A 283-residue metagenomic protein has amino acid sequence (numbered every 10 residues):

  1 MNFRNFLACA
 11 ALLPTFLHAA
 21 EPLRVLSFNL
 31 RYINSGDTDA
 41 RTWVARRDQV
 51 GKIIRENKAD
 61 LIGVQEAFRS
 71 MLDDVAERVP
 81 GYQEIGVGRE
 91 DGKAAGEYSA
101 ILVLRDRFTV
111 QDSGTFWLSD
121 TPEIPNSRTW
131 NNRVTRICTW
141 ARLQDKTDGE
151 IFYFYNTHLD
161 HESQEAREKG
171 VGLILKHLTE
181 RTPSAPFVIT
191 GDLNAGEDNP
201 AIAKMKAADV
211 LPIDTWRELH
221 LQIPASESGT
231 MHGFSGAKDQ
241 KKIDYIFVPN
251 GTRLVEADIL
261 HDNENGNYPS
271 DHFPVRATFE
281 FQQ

Functional and structural regions predicted by a protein language model:
M1-L7: Bacterial N-terminal signal peptides that target proteins for export
A8-T15: Bacterial N-terminal signal peptides
L17-R78, D91-E97, Q282-Q283: N-terminal, active-site-proximal structural segment of metallo-dependent hydrolase catalytic domains
L30, T157-L159, D192-L193, F273: Active-site metal-binding loops of divalent metal-dependent hydrolases
L61-Y153, E256-I259: Structured beta-strand-rich core segments of catalytic domains in phosphoester-bond hydrolases
G63-Q65, G86-V87, V188-D192, D214-R217: Active-site neighborhood of phospho(di)ester-bond hydrolases with catalytic His/Asp-centered motifs
R107, E165, K169, K176-F187 (+1 more regions): Metal-dependent phosphoester-hydrolase catalytic domains
R133-T135, Q144-E168, G172, K176 (+1 more regions): Metal-dependent phosphoester/phosphodiester hydrolase catalytic core
